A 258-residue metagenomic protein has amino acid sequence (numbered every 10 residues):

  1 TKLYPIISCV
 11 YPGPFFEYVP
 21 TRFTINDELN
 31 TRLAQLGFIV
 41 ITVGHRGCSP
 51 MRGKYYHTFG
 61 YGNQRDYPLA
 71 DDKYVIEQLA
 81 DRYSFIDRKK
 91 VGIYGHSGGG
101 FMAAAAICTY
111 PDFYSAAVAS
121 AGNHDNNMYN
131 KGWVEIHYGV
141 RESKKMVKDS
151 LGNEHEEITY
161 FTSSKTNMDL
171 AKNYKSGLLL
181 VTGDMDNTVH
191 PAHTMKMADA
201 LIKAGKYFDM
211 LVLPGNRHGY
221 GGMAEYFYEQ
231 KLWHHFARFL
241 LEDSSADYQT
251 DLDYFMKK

Functional and structural regions predicted by a protein language model:
T1-K258: Serine-hydrolase catalytic core recognition
